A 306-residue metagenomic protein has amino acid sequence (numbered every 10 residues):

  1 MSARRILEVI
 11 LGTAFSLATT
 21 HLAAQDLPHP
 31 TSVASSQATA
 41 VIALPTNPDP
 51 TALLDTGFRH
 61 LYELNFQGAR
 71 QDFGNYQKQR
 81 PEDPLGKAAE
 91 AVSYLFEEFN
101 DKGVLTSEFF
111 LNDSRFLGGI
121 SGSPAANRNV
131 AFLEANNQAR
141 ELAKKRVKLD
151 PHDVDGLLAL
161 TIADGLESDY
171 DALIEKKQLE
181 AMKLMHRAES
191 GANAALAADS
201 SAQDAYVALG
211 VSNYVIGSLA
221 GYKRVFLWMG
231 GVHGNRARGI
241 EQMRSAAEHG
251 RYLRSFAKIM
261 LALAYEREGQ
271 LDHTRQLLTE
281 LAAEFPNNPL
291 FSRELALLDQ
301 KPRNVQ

Functional and structural regions predicted by a protein language model:
M1-R4: N-terminal secretory signal peptides that target proteins for export/translocation
E8-T20: Bacterial N-terminal signal peptides
L22-D26: Boundary at the C-terminal end of the N-terminal hydrophobic targeting segment
Q37-L53, H60-F73, E82, S93-H152 (+4 more regions): Short coil/linker segments at helix-helix boundaries
L263-Q306: A cross-kingdom marker for long, charged
